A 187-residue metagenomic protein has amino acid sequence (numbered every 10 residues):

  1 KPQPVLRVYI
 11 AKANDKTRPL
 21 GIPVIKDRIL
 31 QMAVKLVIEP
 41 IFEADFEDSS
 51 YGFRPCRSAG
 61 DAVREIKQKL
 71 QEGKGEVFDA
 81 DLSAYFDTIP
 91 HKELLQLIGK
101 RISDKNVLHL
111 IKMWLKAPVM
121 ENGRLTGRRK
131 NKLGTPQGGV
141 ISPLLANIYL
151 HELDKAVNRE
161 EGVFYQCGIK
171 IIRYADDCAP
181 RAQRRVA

Functional and structural regions predicted by a protein language model:
K1-P2, K12-N14, I25: A short catalytic or substrate-binding loop motif that flags glycine-/basic-rich loops and adjacent residues that bind
K1-Y9, D45-R57, D61-A187: Conserved polymerase palm-domain catalytic core
V8-N14, I38: Residues forming anionic-ligand binding surfaces in small-molecule and nucleic-acid pockets of primarily soluble enzymes
N14-K16, E72: Short flexible coil/turn linkers enriched for glycine and charged/polar residues that connect secondary-structure
P19-L20, V24: Conserved phosphate-binding loops in nucleotide/dinucleotide-binding enzymes
I25-I29, P40, L94-R101: Extended active-site and interfacial segments that coordinate phosphate-rich ligands in large catalytic machineries
I38-F46: Glycine-rich phosphate-binding segment of PLP-dependent enzymes
